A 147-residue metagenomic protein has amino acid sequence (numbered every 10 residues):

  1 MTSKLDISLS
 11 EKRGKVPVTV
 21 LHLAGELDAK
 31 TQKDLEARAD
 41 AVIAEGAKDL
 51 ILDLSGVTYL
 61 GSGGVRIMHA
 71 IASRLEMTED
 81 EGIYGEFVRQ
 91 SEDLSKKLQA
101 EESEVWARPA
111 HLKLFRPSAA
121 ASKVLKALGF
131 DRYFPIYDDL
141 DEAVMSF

Functional and structural regions predicted by a protein language model:
M1-H22, L27: Short beta-strand/loop segment at the start of cytosolic alpha/beta domains
A29-Y133: Amphipathic alpha-helical interaction surfaces in cytosolic regulatory modules
F134-D139: Short acidic-hydrophobic, aromatic-tinged amphipathic segments that line or gate anion-handling sites
